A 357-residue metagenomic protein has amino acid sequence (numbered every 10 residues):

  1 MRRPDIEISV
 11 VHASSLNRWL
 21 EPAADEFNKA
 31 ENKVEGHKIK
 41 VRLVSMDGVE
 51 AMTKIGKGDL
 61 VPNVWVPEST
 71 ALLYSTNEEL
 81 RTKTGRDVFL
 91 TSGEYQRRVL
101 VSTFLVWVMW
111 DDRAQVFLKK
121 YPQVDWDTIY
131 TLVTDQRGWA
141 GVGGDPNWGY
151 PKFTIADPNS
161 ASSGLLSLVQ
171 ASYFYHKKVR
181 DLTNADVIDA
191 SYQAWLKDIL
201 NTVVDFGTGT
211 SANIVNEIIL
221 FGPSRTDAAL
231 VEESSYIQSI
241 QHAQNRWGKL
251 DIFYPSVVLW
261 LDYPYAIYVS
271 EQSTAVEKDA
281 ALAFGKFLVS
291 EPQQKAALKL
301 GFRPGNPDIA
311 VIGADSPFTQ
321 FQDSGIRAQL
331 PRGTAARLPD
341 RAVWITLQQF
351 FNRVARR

Functional and structural regions predicted by a protein language model:
R2-Y150, D157-S160: N-terminal segment of the mature folded domain
R3-P4, S270-R357: Extracellular/periplasmic juxtamembrane helices and adjacent flexible linkers that interface with membrane partners
I6, V101-T103, G149, S167 (+3 more regions): Residues that flank catalytic or metal-binding motifs in active/ligand-binding sites
S14, P151, F174-K178, F284: Core segments of small alpha/beta cavity-forming domains
L16-A23, A51, S69-L72, T76 (+11 more regions): Stable alpha-helical elements in mature extracytoplasmic
T91-W107, Q193-G209, Q244-S273, K278: Periplasmic-binding protein-like
D112-K119, S160, F174-L182, E271-A281: Short helix-loop capping/hinge motifs at secondary-structure junctions, enriched in acidic/polar residues
L166-F253: Ligand-binding pocket segment of bilobal, Venus flytrap-like solute-binding proteins
